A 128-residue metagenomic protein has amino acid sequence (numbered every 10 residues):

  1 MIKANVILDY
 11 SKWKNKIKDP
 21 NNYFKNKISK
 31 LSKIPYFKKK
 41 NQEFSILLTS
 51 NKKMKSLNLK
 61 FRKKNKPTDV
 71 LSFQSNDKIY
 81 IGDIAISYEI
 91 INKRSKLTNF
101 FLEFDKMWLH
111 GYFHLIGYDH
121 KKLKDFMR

Functional and structural regions predicted by a protein language model:
M1-W108, Y112-R128: An acidic/histidine-cluster motif and surrounding catalytic segment that typifies divalent-metal-assisted enzyme active
